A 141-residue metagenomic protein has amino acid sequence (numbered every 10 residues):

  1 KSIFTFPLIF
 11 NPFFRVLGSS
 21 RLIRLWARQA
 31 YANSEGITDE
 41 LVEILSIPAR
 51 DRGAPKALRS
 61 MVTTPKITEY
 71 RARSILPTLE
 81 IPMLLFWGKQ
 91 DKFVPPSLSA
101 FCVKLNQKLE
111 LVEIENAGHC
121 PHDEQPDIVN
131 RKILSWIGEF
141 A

Functional and structural regions predicted by a protein language model:
K1-F13: Flexible "cap/lid" loop of the alpha/beta hydrolase fold
F14-T78: Conserved alpha/beta-hydrolase catalytic His-Asp/Glu region
L41, A72, I81, P95-K104: Short alpha-helix in the alpha/beta-hydrolase fold that links the catalytic acid
M61-V62, L84-W87, E113: Short beta-strand segments
L79, L85-W87, D91: Short beta-strand/loop motif that positions the catalytic acidic residue of the alpha/beta-hydrolase fold
Q107-A141: Catalytic active-site module of serine/aspartate enzymes centered on a nucleophile-bearing elbow/loop
